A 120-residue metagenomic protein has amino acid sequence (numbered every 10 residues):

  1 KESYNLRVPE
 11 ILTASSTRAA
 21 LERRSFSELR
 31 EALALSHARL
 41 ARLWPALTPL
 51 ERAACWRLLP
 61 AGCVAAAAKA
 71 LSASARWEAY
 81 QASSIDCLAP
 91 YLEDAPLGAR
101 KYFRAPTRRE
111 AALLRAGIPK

Functional and structural regions predicted by a protein language model:
K1-K120: Hydrophobic packing positions in regular secondary-structure scaffolds
